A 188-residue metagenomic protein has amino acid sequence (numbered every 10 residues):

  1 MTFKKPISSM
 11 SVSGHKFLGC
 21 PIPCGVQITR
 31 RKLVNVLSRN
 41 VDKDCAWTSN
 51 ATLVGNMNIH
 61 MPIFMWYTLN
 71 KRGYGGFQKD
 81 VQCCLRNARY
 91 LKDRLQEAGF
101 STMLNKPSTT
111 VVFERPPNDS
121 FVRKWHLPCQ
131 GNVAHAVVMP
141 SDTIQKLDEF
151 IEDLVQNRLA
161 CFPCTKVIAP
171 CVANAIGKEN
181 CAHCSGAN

Functional and structural regions predicted by a protein language model:
M1-P107: Active-site C-terminal subdomain of aminotransferase-like
T48, K71-N188: Non-catalytic terminal extensions of PLP-dependent enzymes
